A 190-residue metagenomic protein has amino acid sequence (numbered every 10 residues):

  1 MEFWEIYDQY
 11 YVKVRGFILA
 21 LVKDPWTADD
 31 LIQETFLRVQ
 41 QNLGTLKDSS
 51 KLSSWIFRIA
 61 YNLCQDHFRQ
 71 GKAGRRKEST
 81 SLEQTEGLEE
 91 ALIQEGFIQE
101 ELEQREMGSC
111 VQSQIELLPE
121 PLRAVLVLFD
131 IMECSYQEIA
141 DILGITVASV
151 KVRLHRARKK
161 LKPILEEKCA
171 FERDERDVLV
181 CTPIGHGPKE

Functional and structural regions predicted by a protein language model:
M1-G16, A20, W26, I32 (+1 more regions): A short, charge-rich alpha-helical start-of-domain segment used by transcription regulators
W26, Q137, A148: Residues within helix-turn-helix
D30-L37, S50-N62: Structural recognition of an alpha-helix C-terminal capping motif at a helix-to-coil junction
F36-K51, Q70-G71: Sigma70-family region 2
K47, R58-T80: Arg/Lys-rich amphipathic alpha helix in sigma70-family domain 2
Q65, L143-E167: DNA-recognition helix of helix-turn-helix
G74-E101, S135, V178-G185: Internal acidic/polar
V125-F129: A short pre-motif secondary-structure segment
